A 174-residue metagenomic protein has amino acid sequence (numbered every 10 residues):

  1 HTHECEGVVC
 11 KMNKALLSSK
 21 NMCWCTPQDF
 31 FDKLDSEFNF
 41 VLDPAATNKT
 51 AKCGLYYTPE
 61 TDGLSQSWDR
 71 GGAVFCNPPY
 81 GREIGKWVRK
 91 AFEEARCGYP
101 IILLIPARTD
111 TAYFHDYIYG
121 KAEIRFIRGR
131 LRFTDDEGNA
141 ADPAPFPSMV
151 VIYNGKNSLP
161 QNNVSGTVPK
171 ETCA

Functional and structural regions predicted by a protein language model:
H1-A174: Class I S-adenosyl-L-methionine-dependent methyltransferase catalytic core
